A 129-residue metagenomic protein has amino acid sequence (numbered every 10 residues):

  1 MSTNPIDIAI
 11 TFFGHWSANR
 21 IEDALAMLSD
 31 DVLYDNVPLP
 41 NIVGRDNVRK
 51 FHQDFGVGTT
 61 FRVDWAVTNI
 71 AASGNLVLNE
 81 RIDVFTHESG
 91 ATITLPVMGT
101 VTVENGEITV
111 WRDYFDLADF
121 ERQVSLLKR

Functional and structural regions predicted by a protein language model:
M1-M27, L126-R129: Short, low-complexity N-terminal intrinsically disordered segments enriched in polar/charged residues
I6, I21-D23, S29-N75: A solvent-exposed, acidic/Ser-Thr-rich amphipathic alpha-helical stretch
F12, A24-L25, V32, G44 (+4 more regions): Hydrophobic pocket/interface hotspot
N41, T92-T94: Short, mixed charged/polar active-site loops that provide acid/base catalysis or chelate metal/phosphate cofactors
H52, W65-I70, I82-D83, P96-T102: Hydrophobic/aromatic beta-strand elements that line small-molecule binding cavities or substrate pockets in beta-rich
G58-T60, F85-T92: Short, cysteine-centered beta-strand-loop-beta hairpins and adjacent loop/turn segments enriched in charged/polar
V77-F85: Short, well-ordered beta-strand segments in beta-rich or mixed alpha/beta enzyme and ligand-binding folds
R112-R129: Low-complexity, intrinsically disordered terminal/linker segments enriched in charged and Gly/Pro repeats
